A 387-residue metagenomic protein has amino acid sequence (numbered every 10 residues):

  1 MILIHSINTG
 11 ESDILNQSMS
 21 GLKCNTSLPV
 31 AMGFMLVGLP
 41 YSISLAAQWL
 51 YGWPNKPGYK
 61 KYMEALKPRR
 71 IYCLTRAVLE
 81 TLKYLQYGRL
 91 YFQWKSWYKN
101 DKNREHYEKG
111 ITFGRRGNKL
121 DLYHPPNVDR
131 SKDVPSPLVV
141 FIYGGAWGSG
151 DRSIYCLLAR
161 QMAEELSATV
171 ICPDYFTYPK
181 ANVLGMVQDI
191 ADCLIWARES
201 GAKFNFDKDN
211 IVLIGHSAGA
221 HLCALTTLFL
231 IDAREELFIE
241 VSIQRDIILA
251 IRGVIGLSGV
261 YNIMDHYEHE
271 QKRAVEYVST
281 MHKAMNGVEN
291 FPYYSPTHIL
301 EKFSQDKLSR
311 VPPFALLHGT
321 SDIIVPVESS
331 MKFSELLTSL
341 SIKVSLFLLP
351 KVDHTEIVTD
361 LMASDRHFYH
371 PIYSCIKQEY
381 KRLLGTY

Functional and structural regions predicted by a protein language model:
I2-Y387: Alpha/beta-hydrolase superfamily serine-hydrolase fold, recognizing
